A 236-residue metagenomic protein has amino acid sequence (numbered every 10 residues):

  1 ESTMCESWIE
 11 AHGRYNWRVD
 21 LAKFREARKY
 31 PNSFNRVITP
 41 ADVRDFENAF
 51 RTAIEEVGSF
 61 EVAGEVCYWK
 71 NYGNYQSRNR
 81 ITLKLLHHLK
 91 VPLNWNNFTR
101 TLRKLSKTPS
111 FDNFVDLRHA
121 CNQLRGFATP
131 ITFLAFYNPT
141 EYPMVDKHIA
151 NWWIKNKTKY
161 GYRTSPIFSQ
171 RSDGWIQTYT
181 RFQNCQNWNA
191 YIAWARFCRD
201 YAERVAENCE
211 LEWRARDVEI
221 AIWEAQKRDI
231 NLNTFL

Functional and structural regions predicted by a protein language model:
E1-N48, S59-E61, Y142-L236: C-terminal accessory module of base-excision DNA glycosylases/AP lyases that mediates lesion recognition and DNA
F24-F50, K104-F127: Amphipathic repeat-derived elements
E47, R51, L83-H87, V115-H119 (+2 more regions): Amphipathic alpha-helical segments within well-ordered protein domains
I54, T132-F133, A206, L211: Short, flexible coil/linker segments at or flanking structured domains
E55, F60-R125: Helix-hairpin-helix/helix-loop-helix acidic hairpins
V66-G73, L89, L105, R118 (+5 more regions): Generic structural signal for hydrophobic core residues of well-folded globular domains
F98-T101, T129, F133, T178 (+1 more regions): Generic preference for well-ordered secondary structure
F114-K155: Catalytic DNA-binding helix-loop module of base-excision-repair DNA glycosylases/AP lyases
